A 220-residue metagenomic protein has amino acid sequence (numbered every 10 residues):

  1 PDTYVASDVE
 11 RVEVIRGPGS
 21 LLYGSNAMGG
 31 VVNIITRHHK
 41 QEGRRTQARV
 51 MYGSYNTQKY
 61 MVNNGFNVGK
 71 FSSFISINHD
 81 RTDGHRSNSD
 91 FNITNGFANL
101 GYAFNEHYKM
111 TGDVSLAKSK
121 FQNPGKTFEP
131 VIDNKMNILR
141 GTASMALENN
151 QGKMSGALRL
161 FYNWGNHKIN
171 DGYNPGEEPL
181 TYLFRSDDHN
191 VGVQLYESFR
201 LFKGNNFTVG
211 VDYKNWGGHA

Functional and structural regions predicted by a protein language model:
P1-V9, V14, L22, N26-R49 (+1 more regions): N-terminal periplasmic accessory domains that precede and gate Gram-negative outer-membrane beta-barrel machines
V5, N26-M28, M51, N56-Y60 (+3 more regions): Residues that define the transmembrane beta-barrel architecture of outer-membrane proteins
S20-L21, N33, Q41, R49-M51 (+1 more regions): Periplasmic-side early beta-strands and strand-to-turn transitions of outer-membrane beta-barrels
Q41-G43, T57, V68-F71, N105-H107 (+2 more regions): Strand-connecting loop/turn motifs
T46-A48, S73-I75, M110-G112, G156-L160 (+2 more regions): Transmembrane beta-strands of outer-membrane beta-barrel proteins
V62-F66, A98-Y102, A143-N149, V193-F199: Residues on the lipid-exposed face of transmembrane beta-strands in outer-membrane beta-barrel proteins
T82-S89, I93, Y108-N190: Flexible loop and strand-edge segments within Gram-negative outer membrane beta-barrel domains
F202-A220: Signature of Gram-negative outer-membrane beta-barrel scaffolds
